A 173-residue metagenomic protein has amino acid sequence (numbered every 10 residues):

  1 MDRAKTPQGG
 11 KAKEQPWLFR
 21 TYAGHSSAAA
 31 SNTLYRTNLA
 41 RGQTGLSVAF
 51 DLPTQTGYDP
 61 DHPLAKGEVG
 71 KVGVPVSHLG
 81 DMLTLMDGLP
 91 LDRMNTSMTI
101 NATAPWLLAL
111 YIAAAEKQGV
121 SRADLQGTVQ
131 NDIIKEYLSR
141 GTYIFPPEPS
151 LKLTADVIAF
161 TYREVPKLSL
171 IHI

Functional and structural regions predicted by a protein language model:
M1-D81, L85-D92, K117-Q118: Acidic/polar, glycine-rich intrinsically disordered N-terminal extensions of enzymes
S26-T33, A102-A109, P147-L153: Glycine-rich anion/phosphate-binding loops
Y35, M82, M86, L108 (+2 more regions): Generic structural signal for well-ordered alpha-helices, preferentially at hydrophobic/aromatic core positions
D87, E116-S121, Y137, S150: Conserved active-site neighborhood of enzyme catalytic/cofactor-binding cores
L107-D124: Hydrophobic or amphipathic alpha-helical targeting/insertion segments
S121, P146-K167: Hydrophobic, small-residue-rich alpha-helical packing segments that form membrane-like cores
G127-K135: Short, conserved phosphate-binding/catalytic loop or strand-edge motifs used in phosphoryl-/nucleotidyl-transfer
I171-I173: Conserved small/polar residues in nucleotide/adenosyl-binding loops
